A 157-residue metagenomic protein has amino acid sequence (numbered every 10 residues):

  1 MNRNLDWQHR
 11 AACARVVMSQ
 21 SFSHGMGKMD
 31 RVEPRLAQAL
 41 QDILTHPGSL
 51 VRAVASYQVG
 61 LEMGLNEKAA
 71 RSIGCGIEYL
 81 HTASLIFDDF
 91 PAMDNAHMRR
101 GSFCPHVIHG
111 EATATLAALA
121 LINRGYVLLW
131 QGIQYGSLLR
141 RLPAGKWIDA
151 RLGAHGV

Functional and structural regions predicted by a protein language model:
M1-L80, I86, A92-N95, R99-G101: Conserved N-terminal diphosphate/IPP-binding helix and adjacent helical/loop segment of trans-prenyltransferase domains
N2, D6, K68-G74, H109 (+2 more regions): A structural signal for alpha-helical segments
K28-D30, L44-S49, A114-R124, L128-V157: All-alpha helical catalytic cores of prenyl diphosphate-utilizing isoprenoid enzymes
L44, N95-I122: Divalent-cation-assisted or electrostatically stabilized phosphate/pyrophosphate-binding catalytic cores
T82-I86, A154-V157: Secretory-pathway/luminal and periplasmic proteins that interact with or process carbohydrate-rich
